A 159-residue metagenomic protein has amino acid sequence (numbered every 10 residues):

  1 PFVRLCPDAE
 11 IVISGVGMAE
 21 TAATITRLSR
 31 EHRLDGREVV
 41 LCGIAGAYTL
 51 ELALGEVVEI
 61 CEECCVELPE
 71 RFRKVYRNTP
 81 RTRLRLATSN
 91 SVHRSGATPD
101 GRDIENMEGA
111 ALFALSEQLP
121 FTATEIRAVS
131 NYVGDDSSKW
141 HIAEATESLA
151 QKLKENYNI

Functional and structural regions predicted by a protein language model:
V3-I159: Glycine-rich phosphate- or other oxyanion-binding loops that anchor nucleotides, phosphorylated ligands
